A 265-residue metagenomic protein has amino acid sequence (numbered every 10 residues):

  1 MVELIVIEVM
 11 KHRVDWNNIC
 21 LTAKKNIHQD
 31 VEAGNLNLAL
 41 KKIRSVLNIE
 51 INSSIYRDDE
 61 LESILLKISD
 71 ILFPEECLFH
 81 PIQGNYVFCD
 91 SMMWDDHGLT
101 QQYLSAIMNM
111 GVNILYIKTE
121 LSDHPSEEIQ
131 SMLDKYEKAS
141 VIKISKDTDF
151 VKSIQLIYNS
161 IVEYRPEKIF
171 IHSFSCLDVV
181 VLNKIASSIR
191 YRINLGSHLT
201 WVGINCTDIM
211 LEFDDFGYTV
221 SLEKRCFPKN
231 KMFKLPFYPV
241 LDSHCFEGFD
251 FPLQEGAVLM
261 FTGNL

Functional and structural regions predicted by a protein language model:
V2-A139: N-terminal subdomain of nucleotide-sugar transferases
K67-C77, V202-G203, P236-G256: Acidic anion/phosphate-binding donor-loop and adjacent secondary structure in glycosyltransferase catalytic cores
F88, F251-L265: Conserved donor-binding/catalytic core segment of Leloir-type glycosyltransferases
S122-S131, D178, G217-L222: Short, charged/polar "capping" segments at the starts of alpha-helices and the immediately preceding loops
E137-I154: A short, charged, and often flexible helix/loop element on the N-terminal side of the glycosyltransferase catalytic
N159-F170: Proline-aspartate-enriched helix->loop->beta-strand connector
I171-L177: Short His-centered aromatic/hydrophobic patch
S187-D242: Active-site-proximal region of nucleotide-activated glycan assembly enzymes, centered on histidine/acidic-rich loops
